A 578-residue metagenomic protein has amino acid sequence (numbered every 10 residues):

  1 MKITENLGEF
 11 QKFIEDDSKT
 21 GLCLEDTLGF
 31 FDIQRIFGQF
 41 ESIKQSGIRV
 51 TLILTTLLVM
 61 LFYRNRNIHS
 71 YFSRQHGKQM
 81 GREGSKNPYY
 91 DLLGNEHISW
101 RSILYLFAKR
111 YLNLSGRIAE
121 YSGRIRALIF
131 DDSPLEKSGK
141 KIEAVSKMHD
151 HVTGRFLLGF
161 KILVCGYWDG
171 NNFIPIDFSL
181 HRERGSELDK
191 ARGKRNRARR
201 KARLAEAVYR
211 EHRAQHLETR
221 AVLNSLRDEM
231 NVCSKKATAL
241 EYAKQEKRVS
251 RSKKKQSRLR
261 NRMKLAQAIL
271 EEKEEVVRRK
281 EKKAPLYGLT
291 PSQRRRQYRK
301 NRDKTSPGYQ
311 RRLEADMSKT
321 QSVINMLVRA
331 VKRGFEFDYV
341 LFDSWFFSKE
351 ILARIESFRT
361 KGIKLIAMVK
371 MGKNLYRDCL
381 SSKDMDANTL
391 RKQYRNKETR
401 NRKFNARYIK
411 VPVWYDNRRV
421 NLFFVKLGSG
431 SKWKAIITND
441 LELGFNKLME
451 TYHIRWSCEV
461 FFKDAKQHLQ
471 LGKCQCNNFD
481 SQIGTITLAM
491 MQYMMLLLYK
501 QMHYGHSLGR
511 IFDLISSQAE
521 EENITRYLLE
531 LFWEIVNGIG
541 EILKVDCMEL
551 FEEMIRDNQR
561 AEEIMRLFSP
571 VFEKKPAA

Functional and structural regions predicted by a protein language model:
M1-I48, H76-M80, R182, A191 (+17 more regions): A short, flexible helix-boundary coil/loop motif
I3-E5, D16, F37-E41, G94-A207 (+3 more regions): Active-site-proximal, Lys/Arg-enriched surface segment that forms a nucleic-acid-binding/basic interface patch
L24, L128-P134, G444-C476: Short amphipathic alpha-helical "interface-anchor" segments enriched in bulky aromatics
F37, I43-I48, R64-K140, S146-K147 (+9 more regions): Electropositive nucleic-acid engagement tracts
I53-R64: Short, amphipathic alpha-helical "recognition" segments used to contact nucleic acids or chromatin
T56, Y71-S73, R124-S138, C165 (+5 more regions): Short, conserved catalytic/metal-binding motifs centered on acidic residues
Y63-H69, D169-P175, M495-H506: Short helix-capping/linker segments at secondary-structure and domain boundaries
V208-R278, L286-L380: Domain-level cores of phosphate- or acyl-group-handling catalytic modules
